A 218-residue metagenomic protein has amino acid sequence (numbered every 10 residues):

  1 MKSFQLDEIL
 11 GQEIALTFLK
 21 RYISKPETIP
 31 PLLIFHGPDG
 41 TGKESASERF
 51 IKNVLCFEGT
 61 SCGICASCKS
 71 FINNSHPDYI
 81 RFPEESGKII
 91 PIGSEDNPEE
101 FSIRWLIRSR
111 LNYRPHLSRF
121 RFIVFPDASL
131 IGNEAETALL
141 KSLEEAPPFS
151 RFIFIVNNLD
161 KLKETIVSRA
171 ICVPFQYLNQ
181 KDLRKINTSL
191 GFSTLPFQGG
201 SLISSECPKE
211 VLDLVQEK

Functional and structural regions predicted by a protein language model:
M1-E134: Clamp-loader machinery-focused feature within the broader ASCE/P-loop NTPase space
M1-N53, S70, P148-R151, V156-K218: Charged, glycine-rich active-site and insertion segments that engage polyanionic ligands
E99, F120, D127, I131-A135 (+5 more regions): Short, well-structured alpha-helical patches and their helix-loop capping segments that border functional surfaces
S109, K141, S168: Conserved adenine-binding aromatic site and its adjacent loop/helix in ATP-hydrolyzing domains
N112, T137-F154: Conserved catalytic/switch belt of AAA+ P-loop NTPases
